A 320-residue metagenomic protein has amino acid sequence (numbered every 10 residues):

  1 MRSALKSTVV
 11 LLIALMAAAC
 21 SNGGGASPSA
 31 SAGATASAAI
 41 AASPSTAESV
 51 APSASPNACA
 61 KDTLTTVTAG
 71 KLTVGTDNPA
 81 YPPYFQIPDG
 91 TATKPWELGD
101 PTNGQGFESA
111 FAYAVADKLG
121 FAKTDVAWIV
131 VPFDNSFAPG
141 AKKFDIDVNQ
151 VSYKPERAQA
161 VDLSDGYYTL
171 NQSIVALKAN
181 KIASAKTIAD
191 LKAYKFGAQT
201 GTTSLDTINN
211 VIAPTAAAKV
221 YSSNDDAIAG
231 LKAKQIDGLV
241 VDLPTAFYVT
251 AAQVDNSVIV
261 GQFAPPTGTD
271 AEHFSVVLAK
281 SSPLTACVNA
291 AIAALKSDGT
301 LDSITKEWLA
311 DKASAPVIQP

Functional and structural regions predicted by a protein language model:
L15-A19: C-terminal motif of bacterial Sec signal peptides marking the signal peptidase cleavage site
C20-A32: Bacterial lipoprotein signal-peptidase II cleavage site
A47-A54, F111, K118, K195 (+2 more regions): Extended ligand-binding regions for polar small-molecule ligands
S53-V148: Extracytoplasmic small-molecule ligand-binding "clamshell" domains of the periplasmic binding protein/Venus flytrap
V74, P79-Y81, P101-L119, V151-P155 (+3 more regions): Bilobed "Venus flytrap"/periplasmic-binding protein-like clamshell domains and structurally analogous long
T124-D190: Acidic, polar ligand-binding/catalytic clefts
N135, V151-A160, N209-N210, D237-D270: A ligand-binding cleft/hinge motif common to bilobed small-molecule-binding domains
Y168-A176, A251-A290, D311-P320: Periplasmic-binding protein-like
